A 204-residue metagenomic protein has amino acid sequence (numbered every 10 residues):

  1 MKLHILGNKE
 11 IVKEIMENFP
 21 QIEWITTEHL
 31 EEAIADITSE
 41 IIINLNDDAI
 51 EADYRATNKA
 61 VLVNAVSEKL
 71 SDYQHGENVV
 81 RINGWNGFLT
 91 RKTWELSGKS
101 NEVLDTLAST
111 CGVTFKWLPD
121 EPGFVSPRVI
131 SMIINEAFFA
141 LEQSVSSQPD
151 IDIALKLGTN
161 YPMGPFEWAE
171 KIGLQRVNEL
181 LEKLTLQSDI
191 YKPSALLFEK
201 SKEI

Functional and structural regions predicted by a protein language model:
M1-E121, Q143, Q148-I204: NAD(P)-dependent Rossmann-like dehydrogenase/reductase catalytic/cofactor-binding core
T114, E121, V125-I133, A137-A140: Conserved anion/nucleotide-ligand pocket segment
